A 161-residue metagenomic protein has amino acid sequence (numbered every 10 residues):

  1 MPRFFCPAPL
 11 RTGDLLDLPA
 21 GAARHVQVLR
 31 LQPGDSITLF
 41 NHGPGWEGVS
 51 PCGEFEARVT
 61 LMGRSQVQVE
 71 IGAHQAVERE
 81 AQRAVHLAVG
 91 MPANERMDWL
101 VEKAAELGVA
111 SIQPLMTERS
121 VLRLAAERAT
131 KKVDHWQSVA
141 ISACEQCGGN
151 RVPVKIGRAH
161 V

Functional and structural regions predicted by a protein language model:
M1-A76, E127: N-terminal positively charged helical leader segments and presequences
G72, A76-R158: RNA substrate-binding interface of SAM-dependent RNA methyltransferases
